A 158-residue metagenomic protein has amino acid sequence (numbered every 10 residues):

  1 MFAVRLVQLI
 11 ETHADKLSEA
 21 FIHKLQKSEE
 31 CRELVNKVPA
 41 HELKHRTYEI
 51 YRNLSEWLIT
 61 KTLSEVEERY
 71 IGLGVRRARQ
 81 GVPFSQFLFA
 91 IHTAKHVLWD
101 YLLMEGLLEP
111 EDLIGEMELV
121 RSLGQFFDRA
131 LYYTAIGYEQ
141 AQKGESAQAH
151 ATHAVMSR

Functional and structural regions predicted by a protein language model:
M1-S85: N-terminal low-complexity or simple alpha-helical regulatory segments that function as activation/interaction modules
F2, V66-R158: Long, amphipathic alpha-helical coupling/dimerization segments that relay conformational signals between
